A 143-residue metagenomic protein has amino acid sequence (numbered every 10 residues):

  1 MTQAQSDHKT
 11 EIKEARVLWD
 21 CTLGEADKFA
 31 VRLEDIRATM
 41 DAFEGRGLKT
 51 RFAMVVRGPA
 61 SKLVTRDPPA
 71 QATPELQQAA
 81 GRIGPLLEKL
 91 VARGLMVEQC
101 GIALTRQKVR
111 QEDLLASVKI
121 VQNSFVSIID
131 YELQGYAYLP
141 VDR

Functional and structural regions predicted by a protein language model:
M1-R143: Secreted/extracellular ectodomain signature
